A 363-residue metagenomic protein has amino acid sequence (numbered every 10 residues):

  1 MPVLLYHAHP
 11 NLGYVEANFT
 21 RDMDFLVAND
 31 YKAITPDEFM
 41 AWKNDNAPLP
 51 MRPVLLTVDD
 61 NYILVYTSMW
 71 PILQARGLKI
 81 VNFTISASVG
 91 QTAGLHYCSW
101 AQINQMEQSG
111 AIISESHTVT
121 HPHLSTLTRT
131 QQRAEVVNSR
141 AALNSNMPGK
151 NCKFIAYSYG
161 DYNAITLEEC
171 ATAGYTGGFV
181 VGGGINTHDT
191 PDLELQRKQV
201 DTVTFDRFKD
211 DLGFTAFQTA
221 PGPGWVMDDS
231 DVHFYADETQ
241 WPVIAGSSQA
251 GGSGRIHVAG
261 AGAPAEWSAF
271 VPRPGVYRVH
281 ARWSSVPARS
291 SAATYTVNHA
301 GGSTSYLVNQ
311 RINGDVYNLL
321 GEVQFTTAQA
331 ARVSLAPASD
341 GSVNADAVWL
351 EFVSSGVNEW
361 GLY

Functional and structural regions predicted by a protein language model:
M1-T57, Y62-S68, S109, V119 (+1 more regions): C-terminal active-site subregion of NodB/CE4 polysaccharide deacetylases
A8-P10, D60-Y62, T84-S86, T118 (+7 more regions): A mature extracytoplasmic/lumenal domain signature
D22, N29, R52, L78 (+11 more regions): Residues that flank catalytic or metal-binding motifs in active/ligand-binding sites
W70-G77, H96-S116, A171, T190: Acidic (Asp/Glu)-rich catalytic clusters
G77-S99: A short, conserved beta-to-alpha structural element at the edge of catalytic cores that scaffolds binding
V89, S116-H123: Conserved radical SAM core fold
P221-G356, Y363: Extracytoplasmic
